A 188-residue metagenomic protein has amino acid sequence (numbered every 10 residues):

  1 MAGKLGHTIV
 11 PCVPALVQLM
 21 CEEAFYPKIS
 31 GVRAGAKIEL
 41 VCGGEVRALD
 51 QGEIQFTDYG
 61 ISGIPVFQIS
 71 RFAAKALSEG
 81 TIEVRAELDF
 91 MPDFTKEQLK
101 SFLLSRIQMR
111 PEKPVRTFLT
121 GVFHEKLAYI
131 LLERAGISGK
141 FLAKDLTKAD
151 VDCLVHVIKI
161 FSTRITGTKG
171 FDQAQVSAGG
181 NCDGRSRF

Functional and structural regions predicted by a protein language model:
M1-L5: Helical element adjacent to the flavin cofactor pocket in flavoenzyme catalytic cores
T8-V13, V17-L142, L146: An anion/pyrophosphate-binding glycine-rich loop and adjacent beta-alpha core in soluble alpha-beta enzymes
Y129-F188: A glycine-rich dinucleotide-binding beta-alpha-beta segment and adjacent secondary-structure elements that constitute
